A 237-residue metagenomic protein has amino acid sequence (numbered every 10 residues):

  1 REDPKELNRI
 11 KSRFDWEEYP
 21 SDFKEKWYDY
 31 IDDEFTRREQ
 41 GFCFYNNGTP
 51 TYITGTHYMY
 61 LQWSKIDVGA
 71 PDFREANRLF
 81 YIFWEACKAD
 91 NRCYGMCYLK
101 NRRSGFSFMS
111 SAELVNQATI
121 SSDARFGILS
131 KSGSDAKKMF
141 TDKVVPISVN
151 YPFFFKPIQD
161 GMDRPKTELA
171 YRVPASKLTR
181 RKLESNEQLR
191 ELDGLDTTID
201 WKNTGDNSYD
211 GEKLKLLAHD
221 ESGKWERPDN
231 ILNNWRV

Functional and structural regions predicted by a protein language model:
R1-V237: Phosphate/NTP-binding elements of NTP-utilizing enzymes
